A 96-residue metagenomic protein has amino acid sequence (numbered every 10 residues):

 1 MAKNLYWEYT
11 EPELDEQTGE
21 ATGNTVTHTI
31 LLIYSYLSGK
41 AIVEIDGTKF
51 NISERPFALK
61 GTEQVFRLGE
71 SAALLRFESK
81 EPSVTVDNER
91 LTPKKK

Functional and structural regions predicted by a protein language model:
M1-K96: N-terminal targeting and processing segments
